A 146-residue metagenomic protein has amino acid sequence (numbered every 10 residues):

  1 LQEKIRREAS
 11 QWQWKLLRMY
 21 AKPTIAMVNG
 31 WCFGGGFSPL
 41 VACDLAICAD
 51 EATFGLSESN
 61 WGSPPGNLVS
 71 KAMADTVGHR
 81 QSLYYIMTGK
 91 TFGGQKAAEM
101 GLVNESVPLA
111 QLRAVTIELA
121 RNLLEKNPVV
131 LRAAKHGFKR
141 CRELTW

Functional and structural regions predicted by a protein language model:
L1-Q11: A short acidic, glycine-rich active-site loop that binds or catalyzes chemistry on phosphate/adenosine moieties
Q13-M19, M27, F33-M87, M100 (+2 more regions): CoA-thioester-processing core
D44-L45, Y84, T88-K90, K96 (+2 more regions): Well-ordered beta-strand positions
I47-A52, V103-W146: C-terminal long alpha-helix characteristic of the crotonase
W61-P64, K90-G93, P128-V129, H136: Mobile beta-alpha loop/short-helix "lid" or hinge segments that flank ligand
H79-L83, F92-E99, N127-L131: Short, structured loop/turn "capping" segments at alpha-beta junctions
